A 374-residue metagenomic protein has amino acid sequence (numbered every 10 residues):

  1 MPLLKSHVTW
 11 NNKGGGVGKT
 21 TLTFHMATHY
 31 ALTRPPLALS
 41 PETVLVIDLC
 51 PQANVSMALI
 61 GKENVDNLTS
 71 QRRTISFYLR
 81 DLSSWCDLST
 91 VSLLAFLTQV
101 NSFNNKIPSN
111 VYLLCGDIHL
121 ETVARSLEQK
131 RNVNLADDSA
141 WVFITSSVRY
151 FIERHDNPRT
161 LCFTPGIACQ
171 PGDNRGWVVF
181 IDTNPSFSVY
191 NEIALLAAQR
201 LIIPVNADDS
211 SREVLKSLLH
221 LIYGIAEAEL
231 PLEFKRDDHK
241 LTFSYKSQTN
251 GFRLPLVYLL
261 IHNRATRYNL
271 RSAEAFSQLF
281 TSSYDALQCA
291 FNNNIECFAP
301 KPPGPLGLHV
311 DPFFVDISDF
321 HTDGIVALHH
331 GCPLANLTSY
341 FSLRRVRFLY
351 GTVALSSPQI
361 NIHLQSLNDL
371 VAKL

Functional and structural regions predicted by a protein language model:
L3-P51, L114: Walker A/P-loop phosphate-binding motif and the immediately C-terminal alpha-helix
S6-V8, E42, F151-N293: Conserved catalytic-core segment of NTP-binding enzymes
H29-P36, A58, K62, R154 (+1 more regions): Active-site catalytic microenvironments for nucleophilic, acid-base chemistry
L49-C50, L114-H119, A124-R125, N206 (+1 more regions): Short loop/turn segments at strand-loop or loop-helix junctions that form parts of catalytic or ligand-binding pockets
Q52, S56-C115: Phosphate-binding loop that captures ATP/GTP phosphates
I75, R80-N101, G224-P255, C297-K301: Short mixed-charge
S89-I107, Y112-I181: Cytosolic-facing regulatory segments adjacent to core modules
H239-L374: C-terminal lobe/tail of nucleotide-utilizing enzymes
